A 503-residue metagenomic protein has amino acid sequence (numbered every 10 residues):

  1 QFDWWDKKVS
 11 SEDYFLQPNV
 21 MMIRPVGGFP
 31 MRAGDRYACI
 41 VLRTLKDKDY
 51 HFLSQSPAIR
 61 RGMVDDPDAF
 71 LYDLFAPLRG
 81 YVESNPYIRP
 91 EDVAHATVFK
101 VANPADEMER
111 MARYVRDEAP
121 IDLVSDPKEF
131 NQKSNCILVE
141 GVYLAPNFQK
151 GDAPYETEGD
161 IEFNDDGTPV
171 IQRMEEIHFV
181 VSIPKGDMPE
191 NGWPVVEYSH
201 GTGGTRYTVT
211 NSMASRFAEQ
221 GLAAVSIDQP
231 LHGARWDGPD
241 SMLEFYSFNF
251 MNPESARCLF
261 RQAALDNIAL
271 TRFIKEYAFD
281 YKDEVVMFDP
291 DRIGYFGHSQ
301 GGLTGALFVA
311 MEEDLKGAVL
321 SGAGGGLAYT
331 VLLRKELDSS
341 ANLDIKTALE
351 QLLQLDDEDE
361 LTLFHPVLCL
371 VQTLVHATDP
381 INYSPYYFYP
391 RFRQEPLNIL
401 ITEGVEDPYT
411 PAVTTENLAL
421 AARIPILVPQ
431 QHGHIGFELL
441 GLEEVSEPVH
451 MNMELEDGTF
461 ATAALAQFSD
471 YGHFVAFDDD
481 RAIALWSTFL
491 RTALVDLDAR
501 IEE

Functional and structural regions predicted by a protein language model:
Q1-V124, N131-P146, K150-A153: Acidic, low-complexity Ser/Thr/Gly/Pro-rich repeat segments typical of extracellular/periplasmic and surface-exposed
F15-K48, Q172-A214: A conserved hydrophobic secondary-structure block that centers on an alpha-helix together with its immediately flanking
A33-R36, K48-I59, R110-R113, G151-E156 (+8 more regions): Short, solvent-exposed loop/turn and secondary-structure capping segments
K100, V195-Y198, A223-I227, G294-F296 (+2 more regions): Structural recognition of the beta-strand scaffold that forms the well-ordered cores of secreted hydrolase catalytic
P120-M188, G192: Domain-level recognition of soluble alpha/beta enzyme cores, biased toward histidine phosphatases/phosphomutases
A153-I177, M188-E284: Cap/lid segment of the alpha/beta-hydrolase catalytic domain
L259-Q262, K316-E503: C-terminal subdomain of alpha/beta-hydrolase-fold enzymes, centered on the catalytic histidine and its supporting
F273-R334: Primarily recognizes the serine-hydrolase "nucleophile elbow" in alpha/beta-hydrolase and SGNH/GDSL folds
